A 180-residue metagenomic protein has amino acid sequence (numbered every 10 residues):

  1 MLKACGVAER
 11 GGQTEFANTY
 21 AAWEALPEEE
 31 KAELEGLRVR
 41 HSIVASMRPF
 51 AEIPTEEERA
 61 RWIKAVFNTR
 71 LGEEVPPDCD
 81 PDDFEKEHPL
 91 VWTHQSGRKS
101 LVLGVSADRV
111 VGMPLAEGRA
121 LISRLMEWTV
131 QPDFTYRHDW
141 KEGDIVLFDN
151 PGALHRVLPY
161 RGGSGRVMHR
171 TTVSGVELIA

Functional and structural regions predicted by a protein language model:
M1-I145, P151-A180: Non-heme Fe(II) oxygenase catalytic core, chiefly the N-lobe of the double-stranded beta-helix
